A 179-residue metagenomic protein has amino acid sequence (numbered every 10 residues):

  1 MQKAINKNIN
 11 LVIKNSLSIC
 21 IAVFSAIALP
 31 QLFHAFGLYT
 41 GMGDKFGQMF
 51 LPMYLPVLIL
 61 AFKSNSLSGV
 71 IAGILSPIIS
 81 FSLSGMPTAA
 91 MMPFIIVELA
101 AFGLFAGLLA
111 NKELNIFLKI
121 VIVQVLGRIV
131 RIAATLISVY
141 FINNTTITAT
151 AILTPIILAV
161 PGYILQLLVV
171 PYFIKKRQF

Functional and structural regions predicted by a protein language model:
M1-K7, I174-F179: Short, charged juxtamembrane terminal tails flanking transmembrane helices
Q2-F62, L67-S68: Hydrophobic transmembrane alpha-helices
V23-I27, S76-I78, L99, R128: Residue-level recognition of pore/gate-forming positions within transmembrane alpha-helices of multi-pass
I27, L58-I59, I78-S82, L104-L108 (+1 more regions): Alpha-helical transmembrane segments of multipass membrane proteins
A35-G47, L51, G85-P93, E113-F179: Membrane-embedded alpha-helical hairpins and interfacial helices in multi-pass inner-membrane proteins
M53-V57, I95-F102, Q166: Hydrophobic core segments of transmembrane alpha-helices in multi-pass, intramembrane catalytic enzymes
A61, F102-N111, V170, I174: Hydrophobic transmembrane alpha-helices
S68-S80, K119-G127: Central hydrophobic cores of alpha-helical transmembrane segments in multi-pass integral membrane proteins
